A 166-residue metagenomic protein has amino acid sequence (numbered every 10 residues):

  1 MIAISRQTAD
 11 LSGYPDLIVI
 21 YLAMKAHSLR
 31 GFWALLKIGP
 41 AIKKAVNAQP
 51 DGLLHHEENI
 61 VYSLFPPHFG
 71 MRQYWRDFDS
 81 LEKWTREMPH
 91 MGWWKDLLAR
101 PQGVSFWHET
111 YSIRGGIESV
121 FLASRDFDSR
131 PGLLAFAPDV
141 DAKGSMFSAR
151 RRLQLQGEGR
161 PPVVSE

Functional and structural regions predicted by a protein language model:
M1-H68, K83, F106-E166: Short S/T/G/P-rich N-terminal loop/turn motif that feeds into the first structured element of a domain
Y74-W75: Tryptophan-centric aromatic hotspots in well-structured domains and transmembrane helices
F78-H108: An amphipathic, aromatic/His-enriched active-site/gating alpha helix that lines ligand/cofactor pockets
